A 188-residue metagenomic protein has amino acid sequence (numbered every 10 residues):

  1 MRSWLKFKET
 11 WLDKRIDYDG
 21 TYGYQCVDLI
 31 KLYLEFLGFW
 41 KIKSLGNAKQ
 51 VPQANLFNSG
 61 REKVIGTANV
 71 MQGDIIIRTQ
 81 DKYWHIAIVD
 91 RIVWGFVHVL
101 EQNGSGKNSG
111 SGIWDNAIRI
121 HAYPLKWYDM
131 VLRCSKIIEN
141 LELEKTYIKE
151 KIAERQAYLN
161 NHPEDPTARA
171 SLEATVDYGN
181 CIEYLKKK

Functional and structural regions predicted by a protein language model:
M1-V93, L100, D177: Secreted/periplasmic proteins that engage bacterial cell-wall peptidoglycan
R2-D17, W84, V89-L143: Aromatic- and glycine-rich peptidoglycan recognition patches
V27-K31, K149, Q156, G179-I182: Extracytoplasmic/secreted envelope proteins and their assembly/folding machinery, especially bacterial periplasmic
L141-E154: Short amphipathic alpha-helical heptad-repeat segments
A157-L172: Charged, low-complexity interaction regions
A170-N180: Short linear motifs in low-complexity, proline-biased tails and propeptides
I182-K188: Long, low-complexity or tandemly repetitive, helically biased scaffold regions used for multimeric assembly/adhesion
